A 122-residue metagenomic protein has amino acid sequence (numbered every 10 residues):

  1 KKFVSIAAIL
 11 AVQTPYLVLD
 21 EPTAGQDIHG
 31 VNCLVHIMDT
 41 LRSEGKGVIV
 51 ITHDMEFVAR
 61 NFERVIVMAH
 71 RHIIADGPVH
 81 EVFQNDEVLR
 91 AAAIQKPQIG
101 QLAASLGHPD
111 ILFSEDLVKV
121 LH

Functional and structural regions predicted by a protein language model:
L17-D20: Catalytic Walker B motif of ABC-type/P-loop ATPase nucleotide-binding domains
D27: ABC-family nucleotide-binding domains
T52-H53: H-loop/switch region of ABC-family ATPase nucleotide-binding domains
V58-R60: A short, surface-exposed alpha-helical micro-motif characterized by mixed small hydrophobic and charged/polar residues
H70-R71: Conserved ABC ATPase "signature" C-loop
D76-G77: ABC ATPase "signature
L89-H122: ABC ATPase nucleotide-binding domains
